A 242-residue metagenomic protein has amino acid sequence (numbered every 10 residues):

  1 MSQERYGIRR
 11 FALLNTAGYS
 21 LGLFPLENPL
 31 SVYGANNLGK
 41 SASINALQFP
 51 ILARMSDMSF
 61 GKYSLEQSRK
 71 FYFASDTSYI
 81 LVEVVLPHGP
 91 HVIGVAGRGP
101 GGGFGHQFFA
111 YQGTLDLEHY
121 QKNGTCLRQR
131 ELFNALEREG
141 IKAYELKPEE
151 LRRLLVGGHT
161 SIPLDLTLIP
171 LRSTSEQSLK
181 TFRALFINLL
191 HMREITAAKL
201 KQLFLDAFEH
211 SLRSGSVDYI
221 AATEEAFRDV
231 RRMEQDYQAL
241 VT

Functional and structural regions predicted by a protein language model:
M1-F133, R138-I141: Extreme N-terminal "head/tail" segments of very large remodeling/mechanoenzyme assemblies
R138-T242: Extended, Lys/Glu-rich alpha-helical coiled-coil stalks
